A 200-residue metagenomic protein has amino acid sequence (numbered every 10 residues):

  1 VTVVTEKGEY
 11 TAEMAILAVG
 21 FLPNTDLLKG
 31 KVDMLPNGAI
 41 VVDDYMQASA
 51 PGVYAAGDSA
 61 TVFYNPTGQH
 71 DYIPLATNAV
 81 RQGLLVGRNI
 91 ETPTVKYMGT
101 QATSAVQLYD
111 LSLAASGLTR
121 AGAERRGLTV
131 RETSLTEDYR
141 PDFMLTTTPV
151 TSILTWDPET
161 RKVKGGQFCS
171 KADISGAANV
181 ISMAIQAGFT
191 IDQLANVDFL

Functional and structural regions predicted by a protein language model:
T2, E9-L85: FAD-site-proximal beta/loop scaffold in flavoenzymes
V3, D43, G165-Q167, A178-V180: Beta-strand scaffold of nucleotide-dependent catalytic cores
T5-G8, P149: Glycine-centered tight beta-turn/hairpin loop motif at sheet-sheet or coil-to-beta transitions
L17, T77-N78, R88, S182-M183 (+1 more regions): Generic alpha-helical structural context detector
S59-A172: Mid-to-C-terminal Rossmann-like scaffold of FAD/NAD(P)H-dependent oxidoreductases
A172-F189: A short, polar/charged loop-to-alpha-helix boundary motif
A187-L200: Cysteine/selenocysteine-centered motifs that mediate thiol-based redox chemistry or coordinate metal-sulfur cofactors
